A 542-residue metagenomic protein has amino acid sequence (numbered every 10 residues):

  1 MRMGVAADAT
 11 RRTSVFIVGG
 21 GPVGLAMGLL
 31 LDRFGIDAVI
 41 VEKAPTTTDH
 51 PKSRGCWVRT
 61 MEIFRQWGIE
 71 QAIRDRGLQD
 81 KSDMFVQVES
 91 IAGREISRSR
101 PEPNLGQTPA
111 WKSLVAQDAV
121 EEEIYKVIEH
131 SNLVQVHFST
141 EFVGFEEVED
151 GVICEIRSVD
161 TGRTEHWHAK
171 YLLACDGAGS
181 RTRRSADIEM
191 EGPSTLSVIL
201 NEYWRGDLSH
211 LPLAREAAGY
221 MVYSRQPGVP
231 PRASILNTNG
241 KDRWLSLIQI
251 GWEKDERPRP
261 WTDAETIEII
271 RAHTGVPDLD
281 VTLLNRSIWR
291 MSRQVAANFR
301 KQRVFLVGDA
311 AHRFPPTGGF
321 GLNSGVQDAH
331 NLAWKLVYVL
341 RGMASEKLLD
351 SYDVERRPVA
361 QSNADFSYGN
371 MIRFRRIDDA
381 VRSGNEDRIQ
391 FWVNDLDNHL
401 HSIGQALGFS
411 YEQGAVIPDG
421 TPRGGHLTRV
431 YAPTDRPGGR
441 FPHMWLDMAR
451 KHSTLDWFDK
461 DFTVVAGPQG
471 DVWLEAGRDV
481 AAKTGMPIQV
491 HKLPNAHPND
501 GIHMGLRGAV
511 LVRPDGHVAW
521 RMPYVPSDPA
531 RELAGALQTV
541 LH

Functional and structural regions predicted by a protein language model:
D8-V23: Beta1/beta-strand and adjacent pyrophosphate-binding region of the FAD-binding site in flavoprotein oxidoreductases
R11-T13, T161-Y171: Core beta-strand elements of the Rossmann-like FAD/NAD(P) dinucleotide-binding domain in flavoenzyme oxidoreductases
G19-R33, I124, A174, L283-G369 (+6 more regions): Conserved mid-domain beta->alpha element of the FAD-binding
D32-S53: Glycine-rich FAD pyrophosphate-binding loop
D49-E129: Active-site-adjacent segment of FAD-dependent monooxygenases/related oxidoreductases
K126, Y171, C175-M291: Conserved FAD-binding catalytic core of PHBH/FMO-like flavoproteins
F138-V152: A conserved short coil-to-beta-strand element within the FAD-binding core of flavoproteins
V337-F462, Q469-K483, L506-R507, W520 (+2 more regions): C-terminal helical "tail/cap" subdomain of flavin- and related membrane-associated enzymes
